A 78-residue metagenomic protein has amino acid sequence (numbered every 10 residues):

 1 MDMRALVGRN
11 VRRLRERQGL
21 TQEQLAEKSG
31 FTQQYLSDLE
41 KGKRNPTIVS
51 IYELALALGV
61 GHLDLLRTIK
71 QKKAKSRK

Functional and structural regions predicted by a protein language model:
M1-L6, K73-K75: A detector for short, charged/polar N-terminal pre-domain segments
R9-K28: Short basic helix-loop element that most often maps to the first helix and adjoining turn of HTH DNA-binding modules
V11, L25-A26, L36-L39, L65: Conserved hydrophobic/aromatic packing and binding residues within compact polymer-binding modules
E23, Q34, Y52: Residues within helix-turn-helix
G30-R44: Recognition helix of helix-turn-helix/homeodomain-like DNA-binding domains that insert into the DNA major groove
K43-L56: Short, basic-rich loop-to-helix N-cap that marks the start of a DNA-contacting helix
L56, D64-K78: Short, charged recognition helix plus adjacent turn of helix-turn-helix-like nucleic-acid-binding domains
